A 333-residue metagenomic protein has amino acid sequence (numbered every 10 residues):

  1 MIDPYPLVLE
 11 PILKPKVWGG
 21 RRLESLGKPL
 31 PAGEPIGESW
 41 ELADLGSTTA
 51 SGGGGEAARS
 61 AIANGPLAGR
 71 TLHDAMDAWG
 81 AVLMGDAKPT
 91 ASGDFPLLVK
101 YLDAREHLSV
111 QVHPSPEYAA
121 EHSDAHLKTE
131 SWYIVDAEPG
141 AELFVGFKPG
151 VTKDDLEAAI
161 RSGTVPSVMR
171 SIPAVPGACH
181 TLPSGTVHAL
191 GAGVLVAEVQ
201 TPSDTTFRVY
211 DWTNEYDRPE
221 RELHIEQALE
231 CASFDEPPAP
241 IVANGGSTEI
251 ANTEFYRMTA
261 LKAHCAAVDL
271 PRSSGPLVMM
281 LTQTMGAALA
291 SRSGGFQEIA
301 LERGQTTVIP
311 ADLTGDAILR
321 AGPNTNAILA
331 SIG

Functional and structural regions predicted by a protein language model:
M1-V151, D211-D235, M258: Transition-metal
V99-K100, L108, E130-Y133, S171-I172 (+5 more regions): His/acidic/aromatic-lined binding-pocket segments of jelly-roll/cupin-type domains and related regulatory beta-sandwich
L102-H107, P116, H126, A137-G140 (+3 more regions): Ligand-binding loop in jelly-roll beta-barrel domains
I134-L156, S247-T248, C265-G275: Short beta-strand/loop turn elements enriched in aromatics
F144-S167, V196-P238, P323-G333: Double-stranded beta-helix
M169-T181, L190, A290-L313: Short acidic-glycine-tyrosine-enriched beta hairpin
T206-P276: C-terminal amphipathic alpha-helical segment
A267-V268, T284-A290: Short beta-strand segments in beta-sandwich/barrel cores
